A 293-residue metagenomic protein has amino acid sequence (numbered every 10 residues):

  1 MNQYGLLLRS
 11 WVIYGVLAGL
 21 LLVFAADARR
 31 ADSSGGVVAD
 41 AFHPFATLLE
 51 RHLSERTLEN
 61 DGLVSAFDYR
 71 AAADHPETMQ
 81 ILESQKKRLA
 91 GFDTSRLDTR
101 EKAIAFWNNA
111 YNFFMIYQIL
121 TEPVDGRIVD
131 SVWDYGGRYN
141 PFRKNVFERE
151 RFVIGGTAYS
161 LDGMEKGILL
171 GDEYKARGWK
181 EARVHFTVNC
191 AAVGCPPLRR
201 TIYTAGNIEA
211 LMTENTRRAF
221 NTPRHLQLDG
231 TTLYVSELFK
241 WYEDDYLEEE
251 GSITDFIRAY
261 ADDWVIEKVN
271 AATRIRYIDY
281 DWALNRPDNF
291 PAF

Functional and structural regions predicted by a protein language model:
M1-N2, M212: A broad structural signal for short, well-ordered beta-strand segments within beta-sheet-rich domains
Q3-Y14: N-terminal Sec-pathway targeting helices
Y14-L21: Bacterial N-terminal signal peptides
L22-R30: Membrane-interface motif at the C-terminal end of an N-terminal transmembrane signal
R29-L97, E101-N109, F113-F293: Interaction/scaffold regions that mediate signaling and macromolecular assembly across diverse proteins
